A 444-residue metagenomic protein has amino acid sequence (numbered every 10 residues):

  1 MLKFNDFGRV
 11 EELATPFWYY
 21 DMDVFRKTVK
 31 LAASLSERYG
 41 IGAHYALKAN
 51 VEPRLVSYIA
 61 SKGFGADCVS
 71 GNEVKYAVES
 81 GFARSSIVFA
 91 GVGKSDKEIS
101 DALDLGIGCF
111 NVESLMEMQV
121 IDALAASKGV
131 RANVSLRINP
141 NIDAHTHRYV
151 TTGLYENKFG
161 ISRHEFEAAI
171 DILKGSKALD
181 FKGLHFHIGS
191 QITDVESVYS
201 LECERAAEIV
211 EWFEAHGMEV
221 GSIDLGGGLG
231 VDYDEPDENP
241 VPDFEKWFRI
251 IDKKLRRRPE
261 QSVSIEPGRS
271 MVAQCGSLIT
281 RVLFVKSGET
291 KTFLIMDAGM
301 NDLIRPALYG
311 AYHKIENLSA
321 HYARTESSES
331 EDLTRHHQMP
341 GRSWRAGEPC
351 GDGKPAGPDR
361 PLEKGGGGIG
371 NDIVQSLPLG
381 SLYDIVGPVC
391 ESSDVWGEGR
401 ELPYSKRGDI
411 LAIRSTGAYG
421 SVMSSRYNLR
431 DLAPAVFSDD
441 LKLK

Functional and structural regions predicted by a protein language model:
M1-A132, D171, G175-D180, E211-A215 (+2 more regions): A charged N-terminal "starter" segment
F4, I250-D252, E260-E326, E331-T334 (+3 more regions): Charged (often Lys/Glu-rich) extended helix/loop segments that serve as interaction or gating elements
F25, K48, S70, A102 (+7 more regions): Conserved, mostly hydrophobic/aromatic
A46-E52, V69-N72, V92-K94, E113-L115 (+8 more regions): Active-site beta-loop-alpha junctions enriched in small/polar residues
V56, E79, I99-D104, I121-L124 (+6 more regions): Short acidic, glycine/serine/threonine-rich loops at helix termini
N141-K286, R342: Active-site loop/helix belt of alpha/beta enzymes
E331, K364-G365: Glycine-biased, low-complexity coil/linker segments
